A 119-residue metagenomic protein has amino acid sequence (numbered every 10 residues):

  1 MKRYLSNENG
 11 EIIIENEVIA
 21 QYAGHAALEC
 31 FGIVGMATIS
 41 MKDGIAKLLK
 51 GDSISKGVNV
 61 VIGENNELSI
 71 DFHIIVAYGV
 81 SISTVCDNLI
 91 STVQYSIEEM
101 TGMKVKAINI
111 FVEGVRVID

Functional and structural regions predicted by a protein language model:
M1-Y78, D87, V105-N109, E113-D119: Contiguous, often N-terminal, cationic amphipathic patches that form binding interfaces
I82-V105: Short, non-transmembrane amphipathic alpha-helical segments
